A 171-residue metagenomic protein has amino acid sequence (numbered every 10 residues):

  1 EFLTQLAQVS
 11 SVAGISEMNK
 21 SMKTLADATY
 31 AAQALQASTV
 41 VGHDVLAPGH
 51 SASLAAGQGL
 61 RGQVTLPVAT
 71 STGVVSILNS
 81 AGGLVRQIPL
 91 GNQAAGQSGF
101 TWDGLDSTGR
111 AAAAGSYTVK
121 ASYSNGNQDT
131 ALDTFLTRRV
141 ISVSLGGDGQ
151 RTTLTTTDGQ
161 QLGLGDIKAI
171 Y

Functional and structural regions predicted by a protein language model:
E1-Q58, N79-G83, F135: Amphipathic alpha-helical polymerization modules
L60-V68, T156: Aromatic/hydrophobic beta-strand junction motif of beta-rich domains
S71-V74, S98: Short beta-strand/loop motifs in extracellular/secreted proteins, especially within beta-sandwich accessory domains
V75-N79, A121: Conserved aromatic beta-strand anchor motif in extracellular beta-sandwich/beta-rich domains
L84-R110: Glycine-centered tight-turn motifs at strand-turn-strand junctions
S98, A112-S122: A short tyrosine-centered beta-strand micro-motif
Y123-L136: Short acidic/polar inter-strand loop motif in beta-rich domains
T137-Y171: Compositionally biased low-complexity segments at domain edges in trafficked proteins and select soluble regulators
